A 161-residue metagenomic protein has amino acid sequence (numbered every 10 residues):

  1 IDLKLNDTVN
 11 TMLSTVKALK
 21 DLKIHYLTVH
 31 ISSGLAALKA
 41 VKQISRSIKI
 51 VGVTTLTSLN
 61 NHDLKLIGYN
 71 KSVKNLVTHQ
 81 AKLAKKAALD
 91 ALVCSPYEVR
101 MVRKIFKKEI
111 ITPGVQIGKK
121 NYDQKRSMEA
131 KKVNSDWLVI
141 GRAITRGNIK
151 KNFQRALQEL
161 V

Functional and structural regions predicted by a protein language model:
I1-K4, S127: Active-site cofactor/substrate anionic-group-binding motifs, chiefly glycine- and Lys/Arg-rich phosphate-binding loops
D2, V53, P113-G114, I140-G141: Generic beta-sheet signal
K4, L27, A84, V102 (+3 more regions): Conserved, mostly hydrophobic/aromatic
D7-R100, K107-I111, I117-Y122: Conserved anion-binding
L22, K151, R155-V161: Catalytic-site microenvironment of enzymes that process N-acetyl-hexosamine-containing cell-wall polysaccharides
Y26-A37, Q116-I117, R126-F153: Glycine-rich phosphate-binding active-site loops on the catalytic face of alpha/beta enzymes
K104-F106, K151: Short amphipathic alpha-helical segments
